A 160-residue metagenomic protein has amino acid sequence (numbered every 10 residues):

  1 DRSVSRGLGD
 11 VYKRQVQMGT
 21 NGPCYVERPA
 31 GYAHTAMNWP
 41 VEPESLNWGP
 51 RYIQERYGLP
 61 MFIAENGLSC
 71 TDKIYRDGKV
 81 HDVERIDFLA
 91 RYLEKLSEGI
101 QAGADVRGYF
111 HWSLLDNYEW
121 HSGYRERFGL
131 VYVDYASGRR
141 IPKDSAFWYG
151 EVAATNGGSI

Functional and structural regions predicted by a protein language model:
D1-Y12: Single conserved hydrophobic/aromatic residue that forms the stacking wall/gate of nucleotide- or nucleobase-binding
R6, A64, W112: A cross-family glycoside hydrolase active-site/sugar-binding cleft signature
R14-A36: A solvent-exposed, charged loop/short amphipathic helix patch at secondary-structure junctions
A30-G31, L68-S69, V83: Extracellular glycan-modifying ectodomains
H34-C70: C-terminal substrate/ligand-recognition segments
P43-P50, I86-E94: Short, hydrophobic/amphipathic alpha-helical packing segments that form internal helix faces or helix-helix interfaces
T71-H81, D87-R91, K95, G99 (+1 more regions): Aromatic-rich peripheral "rim/lid" segments of glycoside hydrolase catalytic domains that contact and position glycan
